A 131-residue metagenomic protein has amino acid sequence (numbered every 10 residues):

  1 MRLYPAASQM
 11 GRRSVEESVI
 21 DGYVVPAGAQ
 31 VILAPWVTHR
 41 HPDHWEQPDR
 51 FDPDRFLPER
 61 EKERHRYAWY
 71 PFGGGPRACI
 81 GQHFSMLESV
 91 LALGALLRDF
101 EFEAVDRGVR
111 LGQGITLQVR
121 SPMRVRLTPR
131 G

Functional and structural regions predicted by a protein language model:
M1-D21: Conserved cytochrome P450 K-helix E-x-x-R motif and the immediately C-terminal K′/meander segment
Q9, E17, L33-E61, V105: Conserved cytochrome P450 K-helix/beta-meander segment immediately N-terminal to the heme-binding cysteine loop
R60-W69: Active-site-adjacent bridging/hinge elements
H83-Q118: Cytochrome P450 heme-binding "Cys pocket" and the immediately downstream C-terminal segment
S121-G131: C-terminal domain-closing interface element
